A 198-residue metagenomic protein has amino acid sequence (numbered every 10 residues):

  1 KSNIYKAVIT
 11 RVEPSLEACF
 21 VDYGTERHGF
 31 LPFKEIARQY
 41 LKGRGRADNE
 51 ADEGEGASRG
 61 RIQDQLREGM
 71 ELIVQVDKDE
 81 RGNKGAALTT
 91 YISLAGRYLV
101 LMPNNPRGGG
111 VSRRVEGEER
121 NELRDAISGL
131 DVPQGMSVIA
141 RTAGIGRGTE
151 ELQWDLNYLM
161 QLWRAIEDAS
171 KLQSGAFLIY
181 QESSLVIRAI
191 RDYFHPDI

Functional and structural regions predicted by a protein language model:
K1-I198: Single-stranded RNA-binding surfaces
